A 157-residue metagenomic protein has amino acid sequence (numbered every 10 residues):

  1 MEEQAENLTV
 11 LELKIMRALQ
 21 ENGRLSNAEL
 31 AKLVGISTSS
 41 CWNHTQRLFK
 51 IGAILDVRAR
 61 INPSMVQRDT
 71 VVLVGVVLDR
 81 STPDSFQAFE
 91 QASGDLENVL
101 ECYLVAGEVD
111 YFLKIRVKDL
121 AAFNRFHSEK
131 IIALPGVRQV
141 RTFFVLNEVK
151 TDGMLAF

Functional and structural regions predicted by a protein language model:
M1-F157: A compositional/biophysical signature of low hydrophobicity enriched in polar/charged and small residues
